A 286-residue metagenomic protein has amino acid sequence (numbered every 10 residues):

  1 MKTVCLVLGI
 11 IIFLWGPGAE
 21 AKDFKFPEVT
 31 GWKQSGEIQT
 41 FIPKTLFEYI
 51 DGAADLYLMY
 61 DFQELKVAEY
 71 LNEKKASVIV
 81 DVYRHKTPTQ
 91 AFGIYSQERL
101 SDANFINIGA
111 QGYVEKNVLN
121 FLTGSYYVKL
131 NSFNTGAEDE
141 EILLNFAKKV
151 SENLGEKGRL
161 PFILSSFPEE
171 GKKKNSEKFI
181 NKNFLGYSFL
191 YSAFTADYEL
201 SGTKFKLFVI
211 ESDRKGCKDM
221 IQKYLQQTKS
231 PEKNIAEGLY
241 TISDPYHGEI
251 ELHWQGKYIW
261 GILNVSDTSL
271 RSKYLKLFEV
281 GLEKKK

Functional and structural regions predicted by a protein language model:
M1-C5: Positively charged n-region of N-terminal signal peptides that target proteins for export
G9, F13-K286: Soluble, non-membrane globular domain cores that form compact, hydrophobic packing and curved binding surfaces
